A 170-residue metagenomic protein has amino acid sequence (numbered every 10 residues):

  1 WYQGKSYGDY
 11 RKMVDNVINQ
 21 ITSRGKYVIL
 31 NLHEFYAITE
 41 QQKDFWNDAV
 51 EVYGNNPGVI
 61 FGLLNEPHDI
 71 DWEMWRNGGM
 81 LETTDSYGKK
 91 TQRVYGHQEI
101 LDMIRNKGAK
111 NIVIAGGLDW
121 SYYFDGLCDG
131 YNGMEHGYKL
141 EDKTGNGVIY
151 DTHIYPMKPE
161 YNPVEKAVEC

Functional and structural regions predicted by a protein language model:
W1-Q20: Active-site-adjacent substrate/metal-binding segments within catalytic domains of carbohydrate-active enzymes
I18-L32: Substrate-binding cleft of carbohydrate-active enzyme catalytic domains
R24-Y27, T39-I60, L64-C170: Extracellular glycoside hydrolase catalytic/binding regions
H33-A37: Short glycine/proline-centered loop/turn elements that form peptide/ligand docking sites
